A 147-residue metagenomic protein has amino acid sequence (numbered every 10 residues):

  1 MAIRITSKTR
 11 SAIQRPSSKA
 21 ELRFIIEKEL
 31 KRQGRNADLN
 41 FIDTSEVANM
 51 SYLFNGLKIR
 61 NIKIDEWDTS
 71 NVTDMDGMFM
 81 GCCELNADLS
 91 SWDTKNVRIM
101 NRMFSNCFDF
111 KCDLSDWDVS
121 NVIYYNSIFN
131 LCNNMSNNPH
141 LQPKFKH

Functional and structural regions predicted by a protein language model:
M1-H147: Negatively charged
